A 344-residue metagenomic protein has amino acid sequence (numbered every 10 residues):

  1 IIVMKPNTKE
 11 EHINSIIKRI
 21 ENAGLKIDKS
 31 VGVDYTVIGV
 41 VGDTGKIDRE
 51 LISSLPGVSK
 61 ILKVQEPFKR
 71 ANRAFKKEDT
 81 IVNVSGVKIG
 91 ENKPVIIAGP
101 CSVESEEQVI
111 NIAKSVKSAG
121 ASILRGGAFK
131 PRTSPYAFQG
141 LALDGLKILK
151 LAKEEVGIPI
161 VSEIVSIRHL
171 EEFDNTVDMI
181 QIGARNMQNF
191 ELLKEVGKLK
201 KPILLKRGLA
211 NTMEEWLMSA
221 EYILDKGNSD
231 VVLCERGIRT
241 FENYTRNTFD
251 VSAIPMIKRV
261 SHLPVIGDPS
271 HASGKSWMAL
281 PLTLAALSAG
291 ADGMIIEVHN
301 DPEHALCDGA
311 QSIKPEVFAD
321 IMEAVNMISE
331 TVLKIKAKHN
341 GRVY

Functional and structural regions predicted by a protein language model:
I1-I96: Non-catalytic terminal accessory/regulatory regions of metabolic enzymes
K5, L141, G157-S166, D178-N189 (+3 more regions): Catalytic beta/alpha-barrel core
N7, P94-N111, S134-G140, P159-E163 (+3 more regions): Active-site mouth loops of central-metabolism enzymes
R73-E78, S134-K147, I167-H169, A184-K200 (+3 more regions): Active-site-adjacent beta->alpha loops and helix N-cap segments on the catalytic face of soluble alpha/beta enzymes
V84, L199-V298: Catalytic alpha/beta core domains of metabolic enzymes, predominantly
N92-P94, G120-S122, E154-I160, T176-D178 (+4 more regions): Short, well-ordered coil/turn segments that N-cap beta-strands
R125-L143, N300-S312: Glycine-rich, proline-tolerant flexible connector loops at the mouths of alpha/beta enzymes
F138-S162, E195-P202, V251-V265, Q311-L333: Alpha-helix-loop-beta-strand connector modules within alpha/beta enzyme cores
